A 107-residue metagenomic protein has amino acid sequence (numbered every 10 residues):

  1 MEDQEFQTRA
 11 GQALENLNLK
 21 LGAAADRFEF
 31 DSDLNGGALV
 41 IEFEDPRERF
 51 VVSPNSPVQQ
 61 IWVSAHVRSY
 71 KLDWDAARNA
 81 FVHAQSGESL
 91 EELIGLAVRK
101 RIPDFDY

Functional and structural regions predicted by a protein language model:
M1-V51, N55-Y107: N-terminal intrinsically disordered, cationic/polar leader segments that include organellar targeting peptides
